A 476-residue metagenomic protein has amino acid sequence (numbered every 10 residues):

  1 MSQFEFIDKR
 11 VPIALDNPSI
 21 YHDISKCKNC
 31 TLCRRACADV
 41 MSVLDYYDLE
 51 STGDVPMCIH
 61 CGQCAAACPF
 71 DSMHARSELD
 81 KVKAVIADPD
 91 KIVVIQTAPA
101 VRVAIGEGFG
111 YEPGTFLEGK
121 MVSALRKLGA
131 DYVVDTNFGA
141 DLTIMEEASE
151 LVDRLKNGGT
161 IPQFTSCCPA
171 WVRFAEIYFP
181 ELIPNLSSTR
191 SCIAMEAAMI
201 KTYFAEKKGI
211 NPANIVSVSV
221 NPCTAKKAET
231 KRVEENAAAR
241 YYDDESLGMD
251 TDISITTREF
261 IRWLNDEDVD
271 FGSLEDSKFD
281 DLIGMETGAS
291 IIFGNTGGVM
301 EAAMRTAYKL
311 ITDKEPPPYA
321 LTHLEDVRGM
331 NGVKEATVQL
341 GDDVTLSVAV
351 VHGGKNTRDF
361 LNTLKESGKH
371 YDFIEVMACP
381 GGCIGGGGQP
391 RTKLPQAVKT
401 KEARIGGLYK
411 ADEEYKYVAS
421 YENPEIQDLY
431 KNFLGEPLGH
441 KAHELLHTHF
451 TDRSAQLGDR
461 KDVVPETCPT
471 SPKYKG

Functional and structural regions predicted by a protein language model:
M1-S2, I92: Conserved oxyanion/phosphate-binding beta-strand-loop segments in alpha/beta enzyme cores
S2-F6, R10, Y21, K26-T52 (+2 more regions): Iron-sulfur cluster-binding cysteine motifs and their immediate structural context in ferredoxin-like electron-transfer
K9, P18-I20, D48-E50, A104-G108 (+1 more regions): A short, structure-level motif marking secondary-structure boundaries and short turns
S19, N29, H60, L117-K120 (+1 more regions): Residue-level preference for nonpolar/small residues embedded in alpha-helices
Y46-D54, E181-S187: Short helix/strand-bridging catalytic loops that position acidic/His residues to coordinate divalent metals and engage
L49-H60, F116-M121, R173: Short low-complexity stretches enriched in small and charged residues
A75-G476: Iron-sulfur-associated redox domains of electron-transfer enzymes in respiratory and anaerobic energy metabolism
